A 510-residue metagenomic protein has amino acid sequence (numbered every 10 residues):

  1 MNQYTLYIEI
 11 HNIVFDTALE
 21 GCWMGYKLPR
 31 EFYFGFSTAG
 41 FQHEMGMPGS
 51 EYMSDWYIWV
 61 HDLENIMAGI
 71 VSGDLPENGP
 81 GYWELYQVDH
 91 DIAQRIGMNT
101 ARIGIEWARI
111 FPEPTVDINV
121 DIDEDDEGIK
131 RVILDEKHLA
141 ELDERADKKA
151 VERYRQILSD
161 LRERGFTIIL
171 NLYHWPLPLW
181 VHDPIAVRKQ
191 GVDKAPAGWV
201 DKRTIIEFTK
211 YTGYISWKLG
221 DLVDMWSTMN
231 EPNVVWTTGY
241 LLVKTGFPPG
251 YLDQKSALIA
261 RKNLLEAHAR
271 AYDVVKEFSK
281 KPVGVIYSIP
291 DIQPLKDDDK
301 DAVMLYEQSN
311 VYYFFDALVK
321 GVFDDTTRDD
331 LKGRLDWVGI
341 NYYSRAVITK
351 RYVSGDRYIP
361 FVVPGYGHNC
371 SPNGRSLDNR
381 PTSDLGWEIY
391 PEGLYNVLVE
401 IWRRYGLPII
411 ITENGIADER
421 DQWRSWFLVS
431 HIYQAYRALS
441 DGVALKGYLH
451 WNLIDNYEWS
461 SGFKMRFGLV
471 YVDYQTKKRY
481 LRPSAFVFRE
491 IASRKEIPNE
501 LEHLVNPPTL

Functional and structural regions predicted by a protein language model:
N2-Y7, H11-N12: Intrinsic-disorder-associated, low-complexity terminal segments enriched in Asp/Asn/His/Tyr and depleted of Lys/Arg
V14-H90, Q94-I96, G104, A108-L510: Non-catalytic scaffold segments within catalytic domains of secreted glycoside hydrolases
